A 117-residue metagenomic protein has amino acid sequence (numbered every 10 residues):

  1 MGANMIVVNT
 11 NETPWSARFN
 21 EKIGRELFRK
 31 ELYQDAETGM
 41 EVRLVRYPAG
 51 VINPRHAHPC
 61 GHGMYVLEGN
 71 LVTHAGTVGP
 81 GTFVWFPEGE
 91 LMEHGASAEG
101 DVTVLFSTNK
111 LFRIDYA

Functional and structural regions predicted by a protein language model:
M1-G39, A117: A short, N-terminal "cap"/entry segment at the start of jelly-roll beta-barrel domains of the cupin/DSBH fold
K30-A57, P87-L91: Conserved short histidine dyad/triad with adjacent acidic residue
G39, A57-P59, G76-V78, S97-A98: Short glycine/proline-enriched turns and hinge-like loops at secondary-structure junctions
V42-Y47, L67-G69, V104-S107: Short, well-ordered beta-strand segments in beta-rich or mixed alpha/beta enzyme and ligand-binding folds
A49, H58-T73: Glycine- and acidic-residue-biased ligand/ion/polar-headgroup-sensing regions
T77, E88-D115: Ligand-binding loop in jelly-roll beta-barrel domains
